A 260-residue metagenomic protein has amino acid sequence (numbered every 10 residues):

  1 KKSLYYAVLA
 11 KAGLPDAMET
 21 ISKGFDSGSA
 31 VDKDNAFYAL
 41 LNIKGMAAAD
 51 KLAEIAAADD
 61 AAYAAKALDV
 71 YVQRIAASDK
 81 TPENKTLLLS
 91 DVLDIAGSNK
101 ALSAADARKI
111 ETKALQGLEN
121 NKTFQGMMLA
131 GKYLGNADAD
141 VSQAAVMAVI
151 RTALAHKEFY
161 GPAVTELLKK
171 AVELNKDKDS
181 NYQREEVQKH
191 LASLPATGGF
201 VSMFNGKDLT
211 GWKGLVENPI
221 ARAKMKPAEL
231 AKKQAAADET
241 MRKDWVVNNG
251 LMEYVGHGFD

Functional and structural regions predicted by a protein language model:
K2-P15, T20-K23, K33-G45, E54 (+6 more regions): Structural detector for internal amphipathic alpha-helices that build alpha-solenoid repeat scaffolds
M18, A49, K85-L89, M127 (+1 more regions): Core helices of alpha-solenoid repeat scaffolds
T20-G28, K51-D59, D91-L102, L129-A137 (+1 more regions): Alpha-solenoid HEAT/Armadillo-like helical repeat scaffolds in large eukaryotic proteins
I21, A36, L52, A114 (+5 more regions): Hydrophobic beta-strand residues in large extracellular and virion-surface proteins
Q73-S78, V92-K100, L154, E173 (+1 more regions): Short regulatory "switch" loops immediately downstream of catalytic or recognition motifs within protein catalytic
E158-E173, K226: Charge-dense, low-complexity polyampholytic segments
E173, Y182-D260: Carbohydrate-interacting regions of secretory-pathway proteins
